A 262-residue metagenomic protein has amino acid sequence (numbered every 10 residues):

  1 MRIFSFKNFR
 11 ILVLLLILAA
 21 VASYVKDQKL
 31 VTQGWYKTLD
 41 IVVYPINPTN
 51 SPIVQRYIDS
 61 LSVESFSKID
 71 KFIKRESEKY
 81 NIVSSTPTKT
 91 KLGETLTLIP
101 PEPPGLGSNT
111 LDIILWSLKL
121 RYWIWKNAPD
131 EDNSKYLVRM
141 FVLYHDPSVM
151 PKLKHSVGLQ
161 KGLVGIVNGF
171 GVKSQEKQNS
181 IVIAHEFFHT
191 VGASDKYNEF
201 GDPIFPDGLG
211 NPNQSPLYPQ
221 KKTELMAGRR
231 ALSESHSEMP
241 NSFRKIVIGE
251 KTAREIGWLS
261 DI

Functional and structural regions predicted by a protein language model:
R2-L12, L16-S23, S156-K161, G165 (+2 more regions): Metalloprotease/metallohydrolase-associated module, dominated by Zn2+-dependent proteases
R2-L15, A19-N133, Y144: Propeptide-to-catalytic entry region of secreted or membrane-anchored zinc metalloproteases
V42-I46, R139-F141, I166, L225: Soluble periplasmic/extracytoplasmic beta-strand elements of cell-envelope proteins
N47-T49, V142-M150, R229-A231: Short, flexible beta-strand-to-coil junctions
N50-R56, V149-P151, S233-S237: Short, solvent-exposed loop/turn elements at domain surfaces
I53-S65, L159, G171-S180, Y218: Extracytoplasmic/periplasmic, Sec-exported soluble proteins
S65, I69, N179-I183, M239: Stable alpha-helical elements in mature extracytoplasmic
Y122-N198: Active-site-proximal segment of zinc-dependent metalloprotease catalytic domains
